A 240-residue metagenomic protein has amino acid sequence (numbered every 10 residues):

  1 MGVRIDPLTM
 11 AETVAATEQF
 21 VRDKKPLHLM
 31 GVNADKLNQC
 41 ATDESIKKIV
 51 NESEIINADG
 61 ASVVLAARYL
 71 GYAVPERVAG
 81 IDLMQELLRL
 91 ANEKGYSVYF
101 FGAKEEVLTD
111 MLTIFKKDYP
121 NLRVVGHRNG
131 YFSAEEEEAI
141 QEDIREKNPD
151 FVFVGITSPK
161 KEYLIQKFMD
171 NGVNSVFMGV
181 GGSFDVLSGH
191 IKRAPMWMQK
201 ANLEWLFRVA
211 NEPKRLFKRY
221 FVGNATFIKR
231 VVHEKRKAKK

Functional and structural regions predicted by a protein language model:
M1-R77, I81-D82: N-terminal nucleotide/polyanion-binding subdomain common to many enzyme families
P26, Y96, V173-S175: A short helix->loop->beta-strand "cap" motif at the edges of active sites that frequently abuts
N33-L37, I156-K161, S183-F184: Short glycine-rich anion-binding loops that position phosphate/pyrophosphate groups of nucleotides and phosphorylated
V64-A67, A194-K240: A transmembrane-helix-recognition feature enriched in membrane-embedded lipid enzymes and envelope glyco-/phospholipid
A67-D143, K147: Conserved beta-alpha
L112, E162-N171: Short Gly/Thr/Asp-enriched flexible loops that form oxyanion-binding sites at enzyme active sites
N129-E135, V173-N211: Short, flexible loop segments at boundaries between secondary-structure elements
I144-F153, T157-S158: Proline-aspartate-enriched helix->loop->beta-strand connector
